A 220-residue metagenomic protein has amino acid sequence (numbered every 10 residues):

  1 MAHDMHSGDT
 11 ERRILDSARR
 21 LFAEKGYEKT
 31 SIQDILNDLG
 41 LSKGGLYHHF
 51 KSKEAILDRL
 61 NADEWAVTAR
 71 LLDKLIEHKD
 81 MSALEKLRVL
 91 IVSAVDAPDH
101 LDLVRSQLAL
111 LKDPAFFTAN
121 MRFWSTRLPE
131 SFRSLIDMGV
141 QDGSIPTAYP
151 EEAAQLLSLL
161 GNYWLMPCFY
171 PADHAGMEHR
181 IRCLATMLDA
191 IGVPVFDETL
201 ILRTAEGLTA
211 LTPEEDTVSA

Functional and structural regions predicted by a protein language model:
M1, E130, S134-Q141, D173-A220: C-terminal peripheral helix-coil segments that are non-catalytic and often amphipathic
A2, R13, L21-R59, D63: Helix-turn-helix
E24-E28, K79, D142: Short coil/turn segments at alpha/beta junctions that flank glycine-rich nucleotide-binding fingerprints
R59, D63, R70-V104, A154-L157: Hydrophobic alpha-helical connector segments
L84-E85, F123-W124, D137-L156, H174-H179: All-alpha amphipathic helical-bundle segments outside canonical DNA-binding/catalytic cores that form hydrophobic
D96-S144: Short secondary-structure transition hinges
W164-P167: Membrane-embedded alpha-helical segments of multi-pass transporters/permeases
